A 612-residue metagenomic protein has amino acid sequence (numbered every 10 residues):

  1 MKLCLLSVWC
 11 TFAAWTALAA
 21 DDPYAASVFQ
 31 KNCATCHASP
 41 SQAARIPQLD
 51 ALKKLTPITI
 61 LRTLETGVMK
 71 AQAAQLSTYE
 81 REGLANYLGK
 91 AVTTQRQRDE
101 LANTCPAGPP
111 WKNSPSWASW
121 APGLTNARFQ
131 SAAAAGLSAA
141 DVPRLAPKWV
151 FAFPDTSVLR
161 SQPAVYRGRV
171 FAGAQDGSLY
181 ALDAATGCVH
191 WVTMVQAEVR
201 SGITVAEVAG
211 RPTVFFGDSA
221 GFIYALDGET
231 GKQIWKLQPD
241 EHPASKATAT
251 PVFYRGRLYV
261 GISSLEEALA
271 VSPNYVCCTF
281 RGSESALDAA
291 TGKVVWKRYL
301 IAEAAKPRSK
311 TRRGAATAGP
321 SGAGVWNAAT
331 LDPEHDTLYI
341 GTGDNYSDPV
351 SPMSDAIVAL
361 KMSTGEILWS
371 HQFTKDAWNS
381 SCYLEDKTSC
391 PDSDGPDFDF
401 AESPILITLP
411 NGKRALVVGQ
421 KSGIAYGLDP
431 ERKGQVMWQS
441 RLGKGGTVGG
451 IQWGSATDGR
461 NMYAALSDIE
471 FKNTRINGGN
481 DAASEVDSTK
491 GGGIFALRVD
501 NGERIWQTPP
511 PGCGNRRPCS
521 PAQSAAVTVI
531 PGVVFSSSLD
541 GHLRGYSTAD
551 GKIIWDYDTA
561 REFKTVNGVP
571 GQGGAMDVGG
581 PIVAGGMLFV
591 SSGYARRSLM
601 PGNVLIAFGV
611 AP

Functional and structural regions predicted by a protein language model:
C4-W15: Bacterial N-terminal signal peptides
A20-S39: Sequence/structural segment immediately N-terminal to covalent heme-attachment motifs in c-type and related
T35, I46-V92, W117, T337: Extracytoplasmic electron-transfer domains, predominantly the class I c-type cytochrome c fold
S39-P40, A549: Cys/His-rich metal-chelating microdomains
A43-A44, L124-S131, D155-S161, Y180 (+1 more regions): Short, solvent-exposed loop/turn elements at domain surfaces
A102-P147, L300, A304-A305: Blade/loop signatures of beta-propeller domains
S131-V165, V170-F171, T193: Asp/Glu-centered strand-loop micro-motifs enriched in Gly/Pro and often flanked by an aromatic residue
A140-P154, L179-V199, V205-R211, F215-S245 (+7 more regions): Extracytoplasmic/lumenal domain signature
